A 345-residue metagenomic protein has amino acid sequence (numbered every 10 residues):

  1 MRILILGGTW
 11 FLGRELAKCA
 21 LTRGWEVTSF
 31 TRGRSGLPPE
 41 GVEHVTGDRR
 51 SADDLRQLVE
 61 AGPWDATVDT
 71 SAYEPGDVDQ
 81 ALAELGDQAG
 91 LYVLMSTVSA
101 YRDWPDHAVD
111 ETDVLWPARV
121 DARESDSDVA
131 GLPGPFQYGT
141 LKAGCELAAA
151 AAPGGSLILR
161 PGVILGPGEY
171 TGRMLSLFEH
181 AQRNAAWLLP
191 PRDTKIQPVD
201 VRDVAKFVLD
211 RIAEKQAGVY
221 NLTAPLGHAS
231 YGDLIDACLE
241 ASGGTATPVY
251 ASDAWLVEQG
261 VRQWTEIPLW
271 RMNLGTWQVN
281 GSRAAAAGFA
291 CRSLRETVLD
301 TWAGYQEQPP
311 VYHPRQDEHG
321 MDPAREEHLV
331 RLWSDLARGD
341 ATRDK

Functional and structural regions predicted by a protein language model:
I3-R23: N-terminal Rossmann NAD(P)H-binding glycine-rich loop of SDR-like oxidoreductase domains
L6-G7, G166, L189-T194, Y220-A229 (+2 more regions): Glycine-rich Rossmann NAD(P)(H)-binding loop
T46-W64, G76-D79: Conserved Rossmann-fold cofactor-binding substructure of NAD(P)-dependent oxidoreductases
G62-R119, A143-E146: NAD(P)-cofactor binding segment of oxidoreductase domains
A130, E179-V199, N221: A conserved pocket-lining segment of Rossmann-fold NAD(P)-dependent short-chain dehydrogenase/reductase
G134, G162-T171, P191-R202, A224-G227: Glycine-rich "substrate-gating" loop/helix at the edge of Rossmann-like oxidoreductase active sites
A143-G168: Conserved beta-loop-beta element that borders a ligand/cofactor-binding pocket
D210-W277, D300-W302, P309-K345: Mid/C-terminal beta-alpha module of Rossmann-like enzyme folds, strongest in SDR-family dehydrogenases/epimerases
